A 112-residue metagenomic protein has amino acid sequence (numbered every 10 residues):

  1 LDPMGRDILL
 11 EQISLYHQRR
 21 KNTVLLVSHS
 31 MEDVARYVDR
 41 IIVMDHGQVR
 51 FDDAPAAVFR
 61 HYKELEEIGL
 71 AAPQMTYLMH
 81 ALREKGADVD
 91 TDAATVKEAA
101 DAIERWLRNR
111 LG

Functional and structural regions predicted by a protein language model:
D2: ABC-family nucleotide-binding domains
R6-R19: Helical segment within the ABC ATPase nucleotide-binding domain
N22: Switch/coupling loops of ABC transporter nucleotide-binding domains
S28-H29: H-loop/switch region of ABC-family ATPase nucleotide-binding domains
V34-R36: A short, surface-exposed alpha-helical micro-motif characterized by mixed small hydrophobic and charged/polar residues
H46-G47: Conserved ABC ATPase "signature" C-loop
D52-D53: ABC ATPase "signature
L65-G112: ABC ATPase nucleotide-binding domains
